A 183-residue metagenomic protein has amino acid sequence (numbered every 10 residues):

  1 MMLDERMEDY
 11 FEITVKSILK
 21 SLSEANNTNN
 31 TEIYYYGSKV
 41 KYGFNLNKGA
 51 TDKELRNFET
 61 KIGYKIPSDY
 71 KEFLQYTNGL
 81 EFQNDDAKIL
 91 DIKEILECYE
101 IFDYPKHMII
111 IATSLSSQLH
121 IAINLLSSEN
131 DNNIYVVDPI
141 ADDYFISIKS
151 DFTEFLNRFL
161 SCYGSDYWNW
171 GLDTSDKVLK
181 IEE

Functional and structural regions predicted by a protein language model:
M1-I121: A surface-exposed partner-binding patch
Y76-E183: Long, low-complexity, intrinsically disordered segments enriched in glycines and aromatic residues
